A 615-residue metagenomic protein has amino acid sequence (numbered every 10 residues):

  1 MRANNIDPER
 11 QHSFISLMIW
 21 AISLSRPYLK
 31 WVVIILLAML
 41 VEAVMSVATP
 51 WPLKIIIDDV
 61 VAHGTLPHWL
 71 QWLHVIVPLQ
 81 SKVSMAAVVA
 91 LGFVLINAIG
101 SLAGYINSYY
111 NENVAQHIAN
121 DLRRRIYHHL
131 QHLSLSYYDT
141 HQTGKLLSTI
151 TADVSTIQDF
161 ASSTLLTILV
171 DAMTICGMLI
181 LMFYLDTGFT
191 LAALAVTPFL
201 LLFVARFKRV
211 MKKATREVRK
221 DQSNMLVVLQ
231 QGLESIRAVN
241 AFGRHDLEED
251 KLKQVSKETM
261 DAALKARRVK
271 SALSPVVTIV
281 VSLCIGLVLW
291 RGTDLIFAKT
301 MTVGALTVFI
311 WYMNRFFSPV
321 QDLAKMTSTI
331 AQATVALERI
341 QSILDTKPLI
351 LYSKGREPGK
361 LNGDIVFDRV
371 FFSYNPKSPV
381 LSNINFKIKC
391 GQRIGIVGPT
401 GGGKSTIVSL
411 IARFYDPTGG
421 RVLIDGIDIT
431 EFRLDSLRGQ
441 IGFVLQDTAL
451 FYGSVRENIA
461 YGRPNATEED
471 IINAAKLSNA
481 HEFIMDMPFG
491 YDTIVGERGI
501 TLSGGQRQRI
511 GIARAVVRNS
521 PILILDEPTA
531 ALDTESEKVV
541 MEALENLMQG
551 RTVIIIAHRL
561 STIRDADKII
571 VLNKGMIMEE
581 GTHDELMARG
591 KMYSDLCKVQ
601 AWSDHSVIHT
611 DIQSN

Functional and structural regions predicted by a protein language model:
M1-T49, V61-F93, I99, A103-N111 (+10 more regions): Membrane-integrated ABC transporters
A3-F14, L37-A38, M45-V61, V89-T143 (+10 more regions): Juxtamembrane helix-loop junctions of ABC transporter transmembrane domains
P27, W31-V44, L166-E217, V288-M301 (+1 more regions): Transmembrane helices of ABC transporter permease
L130, L252, I340, F367-R369: Conserved catalytic Walker-motif region of ABC-type ATPase nucleotide-binding domains
L135-S136, A152-A161, L165, M173 (+7 more regions): An intracellular "coupling" helix at the cytosolic face of ABC transporter transmembrane type-1 domains
L181-A195, K265, V269-E338, I343-L344: Helix-loop-helix
Y352-S353, P358-N615: ABC-type nucleotide-binding domain
